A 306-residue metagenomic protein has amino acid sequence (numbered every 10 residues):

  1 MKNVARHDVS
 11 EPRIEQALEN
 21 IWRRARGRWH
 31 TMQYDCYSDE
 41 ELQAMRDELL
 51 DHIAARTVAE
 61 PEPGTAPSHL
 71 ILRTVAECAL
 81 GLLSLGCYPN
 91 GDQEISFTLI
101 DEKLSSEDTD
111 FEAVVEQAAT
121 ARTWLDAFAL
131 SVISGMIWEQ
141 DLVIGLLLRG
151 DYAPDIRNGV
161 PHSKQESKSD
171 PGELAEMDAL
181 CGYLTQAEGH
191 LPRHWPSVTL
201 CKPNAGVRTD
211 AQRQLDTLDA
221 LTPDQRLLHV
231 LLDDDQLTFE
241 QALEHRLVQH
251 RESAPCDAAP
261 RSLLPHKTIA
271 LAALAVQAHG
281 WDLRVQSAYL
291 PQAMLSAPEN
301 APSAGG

Functional and structural regions predicted by a protein language model:
M1-L49, D216-L228, D233-Q236, E240-G306: Terminal, non-catalytic domain-edge segments
R23-L243: Eukaryote-skewed repeat-based solenoidal scaffolds used as protein-protein interaction platforms, primarily
